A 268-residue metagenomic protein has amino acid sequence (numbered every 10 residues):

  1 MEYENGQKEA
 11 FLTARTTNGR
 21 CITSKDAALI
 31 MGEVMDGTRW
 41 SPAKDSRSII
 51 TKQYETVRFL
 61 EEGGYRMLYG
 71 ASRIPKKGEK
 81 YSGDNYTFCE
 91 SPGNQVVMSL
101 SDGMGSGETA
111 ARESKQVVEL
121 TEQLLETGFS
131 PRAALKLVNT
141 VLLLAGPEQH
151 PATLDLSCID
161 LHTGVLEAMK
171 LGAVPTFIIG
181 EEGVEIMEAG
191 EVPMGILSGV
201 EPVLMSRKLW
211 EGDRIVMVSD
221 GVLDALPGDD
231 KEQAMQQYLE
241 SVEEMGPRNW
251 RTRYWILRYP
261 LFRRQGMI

Functional and structural regions predicted by a protein language model:
M1, R20-I22: Soluble N-terminal domains of membrane-associated systems
Y3-E9, D26-A28, G32-E55, A111-E181 (+1 more regions): Catalytic core of PPM/PP2C metal-dependent serine/threonine phosphatase domains
L12-R20: A short interface-forming secondary-structure element
I22-L29, Y65-A71: Extended Gly/Ser/Thr-rich low-complexity repeat segments, especially those forming or decorating extracellular
I50-G103, T109, Q116, P202: N-terminal entry segment of metal-dependent catalytic domains or homologous docking segments
E61-N85, N139-A145, V174-S206, Y259: PP2C/PPM family metal-dependent serine/threonine protein phosphatase catalytic domain, recognizing the conserved
E79-G93, L154, M187-D230, P260-M267: Acidic loop->beta-strand submotif enriched in PP2C/PPM serine/threonine phosphatases
G103-T127, E191, L209, D213-Q265: Active-site-proximal, acidic helix/loop segment immediately C-terminal to a metal-coordinating Asp/Glu
